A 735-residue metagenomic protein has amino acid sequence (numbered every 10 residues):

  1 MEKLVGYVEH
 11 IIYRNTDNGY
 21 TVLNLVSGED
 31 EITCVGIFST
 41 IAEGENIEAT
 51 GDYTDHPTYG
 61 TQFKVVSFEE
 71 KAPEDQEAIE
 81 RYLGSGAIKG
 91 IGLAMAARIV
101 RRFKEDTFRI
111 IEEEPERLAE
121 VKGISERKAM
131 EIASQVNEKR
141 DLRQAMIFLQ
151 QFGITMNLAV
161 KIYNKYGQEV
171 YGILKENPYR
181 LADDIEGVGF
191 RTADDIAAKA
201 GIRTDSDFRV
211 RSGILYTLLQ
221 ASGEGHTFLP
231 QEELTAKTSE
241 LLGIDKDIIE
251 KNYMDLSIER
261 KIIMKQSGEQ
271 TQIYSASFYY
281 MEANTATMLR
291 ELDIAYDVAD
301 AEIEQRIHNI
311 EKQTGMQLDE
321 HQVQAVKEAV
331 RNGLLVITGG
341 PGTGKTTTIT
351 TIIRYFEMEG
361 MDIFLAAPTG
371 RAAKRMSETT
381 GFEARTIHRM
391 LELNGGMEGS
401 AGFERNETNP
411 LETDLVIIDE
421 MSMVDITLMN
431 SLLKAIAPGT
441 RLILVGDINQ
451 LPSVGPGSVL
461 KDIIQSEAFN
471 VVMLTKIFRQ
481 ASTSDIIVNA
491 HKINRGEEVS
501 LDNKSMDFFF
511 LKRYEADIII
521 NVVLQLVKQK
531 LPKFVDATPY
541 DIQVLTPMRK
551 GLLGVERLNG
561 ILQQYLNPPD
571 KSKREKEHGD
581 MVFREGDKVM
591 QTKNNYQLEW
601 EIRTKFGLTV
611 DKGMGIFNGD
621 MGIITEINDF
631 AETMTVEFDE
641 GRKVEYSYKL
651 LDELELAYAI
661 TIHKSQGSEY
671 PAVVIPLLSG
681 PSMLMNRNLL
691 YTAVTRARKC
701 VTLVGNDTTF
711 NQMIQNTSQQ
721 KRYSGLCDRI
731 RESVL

Functional and structural regions predicted by a protein language model:
M1-E302: Accessory, non-ATPase domains that flank or precede helicase/AAA+ motor cores in DNA-metabolism machines
G44-N46, G586, G619: Loop/turn positions that initiate beta-strands
A87, E120, G339, A367 (+1 more regions): The Walker A (P-loop) glycine that initiates the GxxxxGKT/S ATP-binding motif of P-loop NTPases
Q266-G340, T347: Pre-Walker A segment
T348, I352: Hydrophobic positions on the alpha1 helix immediately C-terminal to the Walker A/P-loop
Y355, E359-M361, G370-S377, H388-G396 (+6 more regions): Conserved helicase motor core of SF1/SF2 NTP-dependent helicases
I448-M614: Conserved helicase motor core of P-loop NTPases
V610-D611, N618-L735: C-terminal accessory regions
